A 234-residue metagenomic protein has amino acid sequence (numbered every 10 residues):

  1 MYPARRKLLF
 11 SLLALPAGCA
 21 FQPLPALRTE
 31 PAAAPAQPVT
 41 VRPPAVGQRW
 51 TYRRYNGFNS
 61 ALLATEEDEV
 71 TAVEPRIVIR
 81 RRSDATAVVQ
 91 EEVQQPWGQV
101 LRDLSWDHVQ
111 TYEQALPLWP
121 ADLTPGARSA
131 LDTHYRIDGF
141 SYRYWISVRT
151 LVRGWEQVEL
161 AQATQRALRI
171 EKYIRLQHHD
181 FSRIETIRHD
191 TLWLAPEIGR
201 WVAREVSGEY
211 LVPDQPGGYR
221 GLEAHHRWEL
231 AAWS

Functional and structural regions predicted by a protein language model:
K7-P23: N-terminal export signals
S11-P16, P43, P120-D122: Proline-rich low-complexity regions
F21-V93, W97, Y135-S234: Acidic, serine/threonine-rich low-complexity disordered tracts
E92-R143, L151-V152: Predominantly extracellular/secreted and cell-surface proteins with exposed, flexible low-complexity segments
